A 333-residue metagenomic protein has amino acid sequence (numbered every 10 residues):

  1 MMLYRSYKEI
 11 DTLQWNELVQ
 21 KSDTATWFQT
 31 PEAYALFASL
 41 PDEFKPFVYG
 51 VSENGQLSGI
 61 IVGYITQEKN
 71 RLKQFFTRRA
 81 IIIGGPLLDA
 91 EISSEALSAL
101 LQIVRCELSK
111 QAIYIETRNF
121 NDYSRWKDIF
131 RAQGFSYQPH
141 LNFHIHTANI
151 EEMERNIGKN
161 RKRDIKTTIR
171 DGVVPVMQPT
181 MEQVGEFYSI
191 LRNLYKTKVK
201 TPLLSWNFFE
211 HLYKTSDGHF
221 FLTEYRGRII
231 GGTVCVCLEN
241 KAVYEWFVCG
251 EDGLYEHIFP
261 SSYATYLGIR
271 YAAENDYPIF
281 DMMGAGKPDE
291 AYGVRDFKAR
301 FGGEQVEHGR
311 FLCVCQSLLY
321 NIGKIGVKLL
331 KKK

Functional and structural regions predicted by a protein language model:
M2-N54, S58-R71, F120-H144, A148-L254: A conserved beta-strand-loop-helix scaffold within acyl/acetyltransferase catalytic domains
K45-S52, L57, L87-D89, S98-R105 (+1 more regions): Aromatic (often tryptophan-rich) hydrophobic motifs at membrane interfaces
V62-I65, D128-E152, N275-K333: Active-site/acyl-donor-binding loops of N-acyltransferases
Y64-G85: Conserved acyl-donor/pantetheine-binding loop and adjacent beta-alpha core of acyl/acetyltransferases and related
S94-P139: Non-catalytic accessory segments adjacent to catalytic cores
Y114-E116, V174, I279: Residues at or immediately flanking beta-strands
